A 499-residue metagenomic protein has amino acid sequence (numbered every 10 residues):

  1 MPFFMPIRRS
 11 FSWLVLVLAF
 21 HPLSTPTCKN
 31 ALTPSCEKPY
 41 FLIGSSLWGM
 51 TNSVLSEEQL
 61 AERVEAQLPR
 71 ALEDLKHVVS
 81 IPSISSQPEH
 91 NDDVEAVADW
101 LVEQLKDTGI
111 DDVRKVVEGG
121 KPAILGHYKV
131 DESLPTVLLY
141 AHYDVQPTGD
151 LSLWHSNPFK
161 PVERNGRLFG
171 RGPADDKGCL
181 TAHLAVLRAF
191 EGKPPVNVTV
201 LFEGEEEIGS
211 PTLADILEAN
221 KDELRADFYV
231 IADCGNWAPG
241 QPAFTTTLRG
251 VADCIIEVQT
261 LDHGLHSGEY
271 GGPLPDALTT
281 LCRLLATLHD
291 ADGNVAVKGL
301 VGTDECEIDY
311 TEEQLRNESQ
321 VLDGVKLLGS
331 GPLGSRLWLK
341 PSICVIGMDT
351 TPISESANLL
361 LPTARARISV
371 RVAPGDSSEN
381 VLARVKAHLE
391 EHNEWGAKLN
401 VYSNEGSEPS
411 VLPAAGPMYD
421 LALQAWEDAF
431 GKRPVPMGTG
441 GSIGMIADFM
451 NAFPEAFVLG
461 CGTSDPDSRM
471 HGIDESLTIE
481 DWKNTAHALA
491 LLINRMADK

Functional and structural regions predicted by a protein language model:
T51-L151, T363, R367: N-terminal helical capping/dimerization or prosegment-like subdomains of hydrolases acting on amide or phosphate bonds
D107, A238-P239, A296-E355, L359-T363 (+3 more regions): An extended, acidic, His-containing surface patch that forms the Zn2+-binding/catalytic region of metallohydrolases
G119, Y143-V145, R167, L201-S210 (+4 more regions): Acidic, glycine-rich active-site loops and adjacent beta-strand->loop/helix elements that engage anionic groups
L134-F202, D222, R469, N484: Active-site metal-coordination/substrate-binding segment of hydrolases, especially metallo-dependent peptidases
P194-P275: Histidine/acidic-residue-rich, glycine-tolerant segments that coordinate divalent metal ions
G271-G293: A short core secondary-structure module
